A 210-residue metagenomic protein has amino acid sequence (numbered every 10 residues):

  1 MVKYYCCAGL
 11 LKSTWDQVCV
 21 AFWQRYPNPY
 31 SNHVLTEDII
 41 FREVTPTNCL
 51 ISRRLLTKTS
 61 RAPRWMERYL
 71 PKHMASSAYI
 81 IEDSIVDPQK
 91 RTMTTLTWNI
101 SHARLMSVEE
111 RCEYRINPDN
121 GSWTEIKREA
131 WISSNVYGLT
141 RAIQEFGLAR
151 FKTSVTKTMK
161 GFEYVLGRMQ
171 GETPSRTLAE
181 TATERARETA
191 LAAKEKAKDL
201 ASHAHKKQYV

Functional and structural regions predicted by a protein language model:
M1-P63: Hydrophobic ligand-binding cavity/cleft-lining segments
V2-A8, Y69-S76, I85-V210: Terminal "cap-and-tail" regions of soluble proteins that handle hydrophobic small molecules
C19, Y30, V34, D83 (+2 more regions): Generic alpha-helical secondary structure signal
L35, N48-S52, A78-E82, R91 (+1 more regions): A generic structural signal for short beta-strands and their flanking turns/coil linkers
L55-S76, I80-D83: Eukaryotic helix-linker segments that join adjacent hydrophobic helices
